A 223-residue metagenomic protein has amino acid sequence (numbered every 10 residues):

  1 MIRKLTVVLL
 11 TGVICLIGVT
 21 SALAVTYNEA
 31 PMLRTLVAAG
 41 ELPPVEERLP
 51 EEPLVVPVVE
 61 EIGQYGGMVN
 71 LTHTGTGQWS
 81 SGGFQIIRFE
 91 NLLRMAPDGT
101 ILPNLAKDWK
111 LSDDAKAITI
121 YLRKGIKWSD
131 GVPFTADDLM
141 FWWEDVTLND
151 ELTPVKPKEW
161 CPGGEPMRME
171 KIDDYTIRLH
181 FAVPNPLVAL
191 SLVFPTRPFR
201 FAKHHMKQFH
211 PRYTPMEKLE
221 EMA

Functional and structural regions predicted by a protein language model:
M1-L9: Bacterial N-terminal signal peptides that target proteins for export
V8-G18: Bacterial N-terminal signal peptides
V19-A24: Sec/Tat signal peptide C-region and signal peptidase I cleavage site
N28-M32, I87, N104, F134 (+2 more regions): Extracytoplasmic/secreted proteins, especially bacterial periplasmic and envelope-associated proteins
T35-A39, P43-D113, E144: N-terminal lobe/hinge region of extracytoplasmic solute-binding protein
G67, R88, L105, K116-I118 (+3 more regions): Envelope-exposed proteins and targeting segments
D108-T153, R178-H180, V188: Aromatic- and charge-enriched surface segment that lines or borders ligand/interaction sites
K158-A223: Surface-exposed binding/hinge segments that line and control ligand-binding clefts or catalytic entry sites
